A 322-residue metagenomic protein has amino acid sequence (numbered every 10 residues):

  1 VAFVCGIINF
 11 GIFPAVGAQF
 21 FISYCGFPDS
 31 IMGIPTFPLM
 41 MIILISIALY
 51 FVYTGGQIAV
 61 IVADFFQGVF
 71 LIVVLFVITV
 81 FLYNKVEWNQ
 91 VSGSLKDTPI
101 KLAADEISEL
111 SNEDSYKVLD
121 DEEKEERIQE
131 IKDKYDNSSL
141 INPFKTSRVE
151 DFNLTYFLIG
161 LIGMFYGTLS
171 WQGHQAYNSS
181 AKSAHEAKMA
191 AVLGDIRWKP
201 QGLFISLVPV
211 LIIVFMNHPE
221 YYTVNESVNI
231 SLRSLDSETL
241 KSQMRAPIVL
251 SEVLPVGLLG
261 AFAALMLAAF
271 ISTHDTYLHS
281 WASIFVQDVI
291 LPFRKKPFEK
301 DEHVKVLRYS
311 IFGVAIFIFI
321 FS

Functional and structural regions predicted by a protein language model:
V1, G55-F66, S170-S206, T273-L278 (+2 more regions): Hydrophobic, small-residue-rich membrane helices and short re-entrant helix-turn-helix hairpins that build
V1-C5, M41-L44, R148-I159, I205 (+2 more regions): Select transmembrane alpha-helical segments in multipass membrane proteins
V1-Y53, D114-D121, E125, G163-G167 (+2 more regions): Helix-loop-helix module between adjacent transmembrane segments
A2-G6, I45-L49, Q67-L71, L75-F76 (+5 more regions): Residue-level recognition of pore/gate-forming positions within transmembrane alpha-helices of multi-pass
I7, I34-I42, S280, V286-S322: Loop-to-transmembrane helix boundary motifs in multi-pass membrane proteins
I22, L211-E220, F317-S322: Short membrane-interface helical motifs at transmembrane helix boundaries in multi-pass membrane transporters
S30-F37, V69-G260: Loop-to-helix junctions at membrane interfaces in multi-pass transport proteins
T239-I271, D275, P292-V306: Membrane-embedded translocation segments of transport machinery
